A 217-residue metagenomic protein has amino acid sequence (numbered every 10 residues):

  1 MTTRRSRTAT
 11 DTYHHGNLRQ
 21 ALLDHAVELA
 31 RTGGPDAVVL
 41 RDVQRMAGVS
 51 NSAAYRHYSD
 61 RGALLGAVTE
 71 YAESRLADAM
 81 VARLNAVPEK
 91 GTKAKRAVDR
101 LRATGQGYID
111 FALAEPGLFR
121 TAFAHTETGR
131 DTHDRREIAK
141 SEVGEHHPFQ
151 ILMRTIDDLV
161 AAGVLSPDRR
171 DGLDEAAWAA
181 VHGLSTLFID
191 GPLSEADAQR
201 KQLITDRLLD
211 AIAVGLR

Functional and structural regions predicted by a protein language model:
M1-N17, V87-A94: N-terminal intrinsically disordered/low-complexity leader segments
N17, A21-E28, T32, M46 (+9 more regions): Alpha-helical structural segments
R41-M46, A54: Append "Primarily bacterial transcriptional regulators
Y55-S59: Base-recognition residues in the alpha-helical recognition helix of bacterial helix-turn-helix
K95, D131-V164, D171-E175, L203-V214: Amphipathic alpha-helical packing segments from all-alpha helical-bundle domains
F111, R154, D158, W178-A196 (+1 more regions): Amphipathic C-terminal alpha-helical segment
L113-R135, T186-S194: Amphipathic alpha-helical segments used for helix-helix packing
